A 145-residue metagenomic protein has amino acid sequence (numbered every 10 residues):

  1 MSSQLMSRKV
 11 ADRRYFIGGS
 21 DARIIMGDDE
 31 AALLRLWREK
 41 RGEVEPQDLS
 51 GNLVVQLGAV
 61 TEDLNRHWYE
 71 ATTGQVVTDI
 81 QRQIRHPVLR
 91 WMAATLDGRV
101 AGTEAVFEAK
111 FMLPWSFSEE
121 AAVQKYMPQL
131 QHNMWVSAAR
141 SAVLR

Functional and structural regions predicted by a protein language model:
M1-L64, T72: Charged, glycine-rich intrinsically disordered N-terminal tails and low-complexity linkers that flank
L53-A59, L64-W68, T72-R145: Mg2+/Mn2+-dependent nuclease catalytic core
